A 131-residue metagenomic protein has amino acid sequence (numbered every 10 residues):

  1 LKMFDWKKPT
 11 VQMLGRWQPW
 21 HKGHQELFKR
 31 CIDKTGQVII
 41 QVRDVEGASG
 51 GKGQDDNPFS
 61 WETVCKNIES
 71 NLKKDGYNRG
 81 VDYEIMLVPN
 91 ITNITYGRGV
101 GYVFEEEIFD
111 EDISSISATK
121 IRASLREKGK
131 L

Functional and structural regions predicted by a protein language model:
L1-L131: Nucleotidyltransferase catalytic core that binds NTPs
